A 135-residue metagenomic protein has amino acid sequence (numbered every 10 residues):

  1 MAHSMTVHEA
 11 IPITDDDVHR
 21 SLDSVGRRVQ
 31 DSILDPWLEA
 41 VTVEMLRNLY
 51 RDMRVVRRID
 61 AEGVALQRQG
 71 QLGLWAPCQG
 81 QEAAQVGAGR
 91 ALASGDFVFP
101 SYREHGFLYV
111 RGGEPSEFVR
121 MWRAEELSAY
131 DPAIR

Functional and structural regions predicted by a protein language model:
M1-V41: Charged, compositionally biased N-terminal leader segments and the immediate start of the first structured element
R20-V29, R51-V64: N-terminal glycine-rich anion-binding loops that anchor highly charged ligand groups
I33, D52-V55, P77-Q79: A short linear-motif detector with a strong N-terminal bias
P36-A40, M53, F107-G113: Short, exposed beta-strand "edge-strand" segments with a Pro/Gly-rich flavor and a Y/T-containing core
V41-L49: Positively charged, low-complexity intrinsically disordered leader regions
R58-A61, A65-R135: Cofactor-binding active-site loop characterized by glycine-rich and histidine/acidic residues
